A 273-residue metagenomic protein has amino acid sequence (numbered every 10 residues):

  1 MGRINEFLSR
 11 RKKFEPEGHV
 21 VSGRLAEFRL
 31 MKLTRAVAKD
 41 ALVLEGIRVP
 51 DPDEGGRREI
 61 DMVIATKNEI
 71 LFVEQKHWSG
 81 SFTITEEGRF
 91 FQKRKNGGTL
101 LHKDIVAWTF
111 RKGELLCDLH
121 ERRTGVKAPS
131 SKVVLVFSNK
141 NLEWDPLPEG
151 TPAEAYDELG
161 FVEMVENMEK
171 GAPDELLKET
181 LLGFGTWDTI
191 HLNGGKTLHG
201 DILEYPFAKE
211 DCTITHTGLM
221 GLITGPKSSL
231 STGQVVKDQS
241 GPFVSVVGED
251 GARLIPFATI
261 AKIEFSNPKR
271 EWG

Functional and structural regions predicted by a protein language model:
M1-R58, A65-I70, N96-G273: Surface-exposed interaction regions that form or flank ligand-binding interfaces
I64-F90: Active-site beta-strand-loop-beta-strand hairpin of nuclease catalytic cores that positions key catalytic residues
